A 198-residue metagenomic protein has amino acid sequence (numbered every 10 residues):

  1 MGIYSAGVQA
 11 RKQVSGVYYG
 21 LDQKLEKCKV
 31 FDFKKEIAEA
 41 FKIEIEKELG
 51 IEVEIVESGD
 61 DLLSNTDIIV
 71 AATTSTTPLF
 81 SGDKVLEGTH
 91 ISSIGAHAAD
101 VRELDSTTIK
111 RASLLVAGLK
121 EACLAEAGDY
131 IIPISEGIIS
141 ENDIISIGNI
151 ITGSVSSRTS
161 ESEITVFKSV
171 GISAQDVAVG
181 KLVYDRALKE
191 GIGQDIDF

Functional and structural regions predicted by a protein language model:
M1-Y18, D32-I37: Glycine-rich adenosine-cofactor-binding loop
I3-Y4, E39, I139-F198: NAD(P)-dependent dehydrogenase/reductase Rossmann-like domain
Y19-E46: NAD(P)-binding Rossmann-fold cofactor-contacting core
V53-D61: Short acidic-hydrophobic, aromatic-tinged amphipathic segments that line or gate anion-handling sites
D60-D61, I68, S75-H90, R102-S106: Rossmann-fold NAD(P) dinucleotide-binding segment
N65-T66, A112: An anion/phosphate-binding loop that grips the pyrophosphate of nucleotide cofactors and donors
V85-T89, I94-V155: Rossmann-fold NAD(P)-binding glycine/threonine-rich loop
